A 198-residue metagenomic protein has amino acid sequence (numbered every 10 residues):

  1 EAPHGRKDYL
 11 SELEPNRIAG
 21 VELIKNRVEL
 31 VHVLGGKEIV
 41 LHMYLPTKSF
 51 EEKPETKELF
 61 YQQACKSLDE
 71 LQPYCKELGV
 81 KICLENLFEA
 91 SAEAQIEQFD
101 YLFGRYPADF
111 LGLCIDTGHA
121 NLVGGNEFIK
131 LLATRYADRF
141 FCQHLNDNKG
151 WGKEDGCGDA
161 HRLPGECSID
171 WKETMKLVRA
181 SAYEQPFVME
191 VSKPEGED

Functional and structural regions predicted by a protein language model:
G5-R6, A160: Glycine-rich, flexible loop/turn motifs
K7-G112: Active-site acidic/histidine proton-transfer and metal-coordination neighborhood in alpha/beta enzyme cores
G35-K37, C65, D69, Q95-D198: Histidine-acidic metal/acid-base catalytic patches
